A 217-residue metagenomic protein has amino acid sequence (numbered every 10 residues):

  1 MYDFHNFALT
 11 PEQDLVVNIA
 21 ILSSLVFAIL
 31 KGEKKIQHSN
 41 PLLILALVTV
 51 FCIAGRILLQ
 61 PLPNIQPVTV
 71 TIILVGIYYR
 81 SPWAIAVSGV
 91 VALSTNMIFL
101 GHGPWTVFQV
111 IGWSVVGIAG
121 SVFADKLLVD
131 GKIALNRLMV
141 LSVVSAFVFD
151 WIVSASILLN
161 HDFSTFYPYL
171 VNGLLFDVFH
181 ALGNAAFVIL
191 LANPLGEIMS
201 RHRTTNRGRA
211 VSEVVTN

Functional and structural regions predicted by a protein language model:
M1-N18, T106-F108, V122-V215: Membrane-embedded alpha-helical hairpins and interfacial helices in multi-pass inner-membrane proteins
Y2-L74: Hydrophobic transmembrane alpha-helices
F4, I53-Q66, G89-A124: Interfacial aromatic-anchored transmembrane helix boundaries in multi-pass membrane proteins
S39-L45, S81-I85, A134, L138 (+1 more regions): Membrane-interfacial loop-to-transmembrane alpha-helix junctions, especially the N-terminal start
L47-I53, G76-Y78, L141-D150: Small-residue-rich segments of transmembrane alpha-helices in multi-pass membrane proteins, especially helix faces
V48, I85-S94, N136-A146: Central hydrophobic cores of alpha-helical transmembrane segments in multi-pass integral membrane proteins
V68-I85, A119, F123: Generic transmembrane alpha-helix motif of multi-pass integral membrane proteins
